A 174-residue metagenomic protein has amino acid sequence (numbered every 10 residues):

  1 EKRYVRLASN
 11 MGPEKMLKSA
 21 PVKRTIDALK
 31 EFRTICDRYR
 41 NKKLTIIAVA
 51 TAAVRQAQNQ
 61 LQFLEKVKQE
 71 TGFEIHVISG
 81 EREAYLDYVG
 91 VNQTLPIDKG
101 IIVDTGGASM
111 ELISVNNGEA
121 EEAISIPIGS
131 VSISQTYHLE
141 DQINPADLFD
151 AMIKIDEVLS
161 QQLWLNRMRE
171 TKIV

Functional and structural regions predicted by a protein language model:
E1, V91, L95-I126: Gly/Thr-rich phosphate-binding beta-strand-loop-beta motif of the actin/hexokinase/Hsp70
E1-A20, N116-D147: Short glycine-rich, Thr/Ser-proximal phosphate-binding strand/loop in the N-terminal lobe of ATP-dependent enzymes
E1-Q69, E74, I155-L159, W164-E170: Conserved phosphate-binding loops in N-terminal lobes of ATP-dependent enzymes of the actin/Hsp70/sugar-kinase
A52-A53, E81, S130: Short loop or secondary-structure boundary microenvironments that flank and position key functional residues
V54-Q56, Y85, E111: Short, active-site-adjacent cap segments at secondary-structure transitions
G72-I78, A123-S125: Short, acidic/small-residue loops that bind anionic groups at enzyme active sites
H76-I102, Q161-Q162: Conserved phosphate-binding catalytic cores of ATP/NTP-utilizing and phosphoryl-transfer enzymes
H138-V174: ATP/pyrophosphate-binding catalytic subdomain of soluble kinases
